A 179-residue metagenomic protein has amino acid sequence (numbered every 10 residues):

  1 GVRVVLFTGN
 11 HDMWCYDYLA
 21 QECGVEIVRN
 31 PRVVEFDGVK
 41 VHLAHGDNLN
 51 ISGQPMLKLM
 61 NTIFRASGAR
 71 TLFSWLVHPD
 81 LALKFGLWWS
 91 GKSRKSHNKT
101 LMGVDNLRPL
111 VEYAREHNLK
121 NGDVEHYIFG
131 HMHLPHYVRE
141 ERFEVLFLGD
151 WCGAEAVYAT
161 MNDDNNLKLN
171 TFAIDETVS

Functional and structural regions predicted by a protein language model:
G1-S179: Extended recognition/assembly regions associated with phosphoester-bond processing machinery
